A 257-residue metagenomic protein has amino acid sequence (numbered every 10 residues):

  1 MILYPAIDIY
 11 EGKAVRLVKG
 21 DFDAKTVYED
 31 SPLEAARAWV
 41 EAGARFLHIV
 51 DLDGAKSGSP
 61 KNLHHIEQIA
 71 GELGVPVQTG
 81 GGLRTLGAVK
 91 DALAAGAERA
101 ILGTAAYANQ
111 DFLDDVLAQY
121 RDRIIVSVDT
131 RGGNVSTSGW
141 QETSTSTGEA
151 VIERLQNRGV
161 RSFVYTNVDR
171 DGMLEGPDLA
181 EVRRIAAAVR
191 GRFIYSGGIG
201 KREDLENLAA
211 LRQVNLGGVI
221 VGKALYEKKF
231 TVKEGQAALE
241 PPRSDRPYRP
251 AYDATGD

Functional and structural regions predicted by a protein language model:
I2-A6, F46, G74-Q78, E98-I101 (+5 more regions): Structural preference for beta-strand elements that scaffold enzyme active sites
D8, W39, L47, A92 (+5 more regions): Conserved, mostly hydrophobic/aromatic
E11, V15, K19-D23, K90 (+1 more regions): Conserved anion-binding
E41, H48-A95: N-terminal active-site wall of soluble small-molecule enzyme domains
F46-H64, T104, Y165-E175: Glycine-rich, proline-tolerant flexible connector loops at the mouths of alpha/beta enzymes
P60-E67, Q110, Q141-A150, E175-R184: Charged helix-capping and loop-helix junction motifs
L73, V77-R99, A180-N215, G235: Catalytic cores of alpha/beta
D111-Q119, A209-G218, L225-D257: C-terminal helical cap(s) of enzyme catalytic domains, especially alpha/beta-barrels
